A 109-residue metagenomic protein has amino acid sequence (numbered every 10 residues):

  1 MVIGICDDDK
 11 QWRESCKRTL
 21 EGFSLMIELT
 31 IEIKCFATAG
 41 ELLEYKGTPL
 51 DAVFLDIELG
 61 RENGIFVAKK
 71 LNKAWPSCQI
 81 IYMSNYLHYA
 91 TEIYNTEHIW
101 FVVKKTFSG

Functional and structural regions predicted by a protein language model:
M1-G4: Non-catalytic signal-transmission and effector/linker regions of two-component phosphorelay proteins
D7, T19, L42, L71 (+1 more regions): Short alpha-helical scaffold segments that flank and stabilize functional sites
D7-D9, N85: Acidic di-acidic motifs
D9-K34: Two-component/phosphorelay signaling modules centered on CheY-like receiver
E14, E44, T91: Alpha-helical elements of the RecA-like P-loop NTPase motor core of helicases
K17, K34-A52: Acidic, metal-coordinating helix/loop segments flanking the phosphotransfer/catalytic sites of two-component signaling
G22-M26, E44-T48, K73: Secondary-structure boundary motif
L50-G109: CheY-like receiver
